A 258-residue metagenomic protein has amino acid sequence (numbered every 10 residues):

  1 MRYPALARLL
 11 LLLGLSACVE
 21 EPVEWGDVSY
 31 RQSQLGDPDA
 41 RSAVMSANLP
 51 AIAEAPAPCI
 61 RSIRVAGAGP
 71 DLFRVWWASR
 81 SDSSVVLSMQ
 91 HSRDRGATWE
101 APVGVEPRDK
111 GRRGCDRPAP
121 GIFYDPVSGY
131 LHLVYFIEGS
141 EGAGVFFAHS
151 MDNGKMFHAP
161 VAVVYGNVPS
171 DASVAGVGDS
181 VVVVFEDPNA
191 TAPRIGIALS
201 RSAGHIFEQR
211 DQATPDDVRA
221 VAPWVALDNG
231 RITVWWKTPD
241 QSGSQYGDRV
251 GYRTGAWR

Functional and structural regions predicted by a protein language model:
M1-A7: Bacterial N-terminal signal peptides that target proteins for export
G14-A17: C-terminal motif of bacterial Sec signal peptides marking the signal peptidase cleavage site
V19-R258: Extracellular, repeat-based ectodomains that mediate carbohydrate processing or recognition
